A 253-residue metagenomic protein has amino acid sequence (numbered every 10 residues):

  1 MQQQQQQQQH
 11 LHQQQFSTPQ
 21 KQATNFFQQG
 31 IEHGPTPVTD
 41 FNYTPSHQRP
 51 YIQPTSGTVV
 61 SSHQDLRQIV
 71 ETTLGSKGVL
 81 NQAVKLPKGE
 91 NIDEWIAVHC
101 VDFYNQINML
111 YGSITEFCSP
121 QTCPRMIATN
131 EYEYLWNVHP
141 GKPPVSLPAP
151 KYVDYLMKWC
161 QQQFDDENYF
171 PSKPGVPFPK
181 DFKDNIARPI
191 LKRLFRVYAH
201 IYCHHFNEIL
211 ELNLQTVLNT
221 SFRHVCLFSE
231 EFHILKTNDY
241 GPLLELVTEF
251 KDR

Functional and structural regions predicted by a protein language model:
M1-P143: The feature captures two recurrent sequence modes
L66, V70, I107-L110, I114 (+4 more regions): Generic structural signal of hydrophobic/aromatic residues within well-ordered alpha-helices of folded domains
N108-N185, L191-F195, H200: Amphipathic alpha-helical interface segments within eukaryotic helical scaffold and small GTPase-regulatory domains
D165, A199-N207, L227-T237: Charged/polar positions within long, soluble alpha-helices
F182-I190, A199, H205-S221: Domain-level detector for trafficking modules
L214-R253: Eukaryote-biased recognition of C-terminal alpha-helical segments
